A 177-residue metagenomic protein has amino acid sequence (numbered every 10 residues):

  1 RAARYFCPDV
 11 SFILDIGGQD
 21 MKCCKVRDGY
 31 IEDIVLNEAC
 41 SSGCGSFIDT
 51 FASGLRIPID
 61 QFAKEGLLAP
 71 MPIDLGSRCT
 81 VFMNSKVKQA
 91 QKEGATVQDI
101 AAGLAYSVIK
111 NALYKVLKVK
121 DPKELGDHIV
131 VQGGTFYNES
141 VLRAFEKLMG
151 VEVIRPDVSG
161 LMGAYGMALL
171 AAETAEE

Functional and structural regions predicted by a protein language model:
R1, L14-G18, V35-G43, G103-A105 (+2 more regions): Active-site nucleophile and cofactor-binding loops and adjacent substrate-binding regions of central metabolic enzymes
R1-L14, K22-D33, K120, G166-E173: Conserved phosphate-binding catalytic cores of ATP/NTP-utilizing and phosphoryl-transfer enzymes
G17-R27, R78-K88, T135-G150: Acidic-glycine-rich active-site phosphate/pyrophosphate-binding loop
D28-M71, L169-E173: Glycine-rich phosphate-binding loop plus the immediately following alpha-helix
G45-T50, R143, P156-E177: Glycine-rich phosphate-binding/hydrolytic loop that grips phosphoryl groups
M83-V116, G160: Adenine-nucleotide phosphate-binding core of ATP-dependent small-molecule kinases
G103-G126, L170, T174: Phosphate/ATP-binding catalytic cores across multiple sugar-kinase/actin-like superfamilies, primarily ASKHA
S107, K120-E146, S159-G163: Glycine-rich phosphate-binding loops at beta-strand->alpha-helix junctions
